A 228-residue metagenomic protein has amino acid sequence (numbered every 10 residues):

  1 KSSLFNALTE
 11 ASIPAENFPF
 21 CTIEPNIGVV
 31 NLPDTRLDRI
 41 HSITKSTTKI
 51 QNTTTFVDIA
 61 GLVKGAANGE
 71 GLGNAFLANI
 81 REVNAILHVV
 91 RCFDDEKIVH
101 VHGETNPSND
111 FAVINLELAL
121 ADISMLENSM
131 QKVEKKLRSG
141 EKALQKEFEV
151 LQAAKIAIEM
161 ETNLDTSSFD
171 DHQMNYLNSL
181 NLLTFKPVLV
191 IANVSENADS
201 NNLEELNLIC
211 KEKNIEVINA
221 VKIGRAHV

Functional and structural regions predicted by a protein language model:
K1-E70, N74-D95: Conserved G1/Walker A P-loop phosphate-binding module
G28, N52-T55, V188, K213-I215 (+1 more regions): Structural beta-strand/beta-sheet cores of well-ordered domains, especially the beta-sheet scaffolds that support
D58, N193, V221: Active-site glycine-centered loops adjacent to acidic/histidine catalytic or metal-binding residues that shape
G73-E216: Conserved C-terminal guanine-recognition region of P-loop GTPase G domains, centered on the G4
I223-V228: Conserved small/polar residues in nucleotide/adenosyl-binding loops
